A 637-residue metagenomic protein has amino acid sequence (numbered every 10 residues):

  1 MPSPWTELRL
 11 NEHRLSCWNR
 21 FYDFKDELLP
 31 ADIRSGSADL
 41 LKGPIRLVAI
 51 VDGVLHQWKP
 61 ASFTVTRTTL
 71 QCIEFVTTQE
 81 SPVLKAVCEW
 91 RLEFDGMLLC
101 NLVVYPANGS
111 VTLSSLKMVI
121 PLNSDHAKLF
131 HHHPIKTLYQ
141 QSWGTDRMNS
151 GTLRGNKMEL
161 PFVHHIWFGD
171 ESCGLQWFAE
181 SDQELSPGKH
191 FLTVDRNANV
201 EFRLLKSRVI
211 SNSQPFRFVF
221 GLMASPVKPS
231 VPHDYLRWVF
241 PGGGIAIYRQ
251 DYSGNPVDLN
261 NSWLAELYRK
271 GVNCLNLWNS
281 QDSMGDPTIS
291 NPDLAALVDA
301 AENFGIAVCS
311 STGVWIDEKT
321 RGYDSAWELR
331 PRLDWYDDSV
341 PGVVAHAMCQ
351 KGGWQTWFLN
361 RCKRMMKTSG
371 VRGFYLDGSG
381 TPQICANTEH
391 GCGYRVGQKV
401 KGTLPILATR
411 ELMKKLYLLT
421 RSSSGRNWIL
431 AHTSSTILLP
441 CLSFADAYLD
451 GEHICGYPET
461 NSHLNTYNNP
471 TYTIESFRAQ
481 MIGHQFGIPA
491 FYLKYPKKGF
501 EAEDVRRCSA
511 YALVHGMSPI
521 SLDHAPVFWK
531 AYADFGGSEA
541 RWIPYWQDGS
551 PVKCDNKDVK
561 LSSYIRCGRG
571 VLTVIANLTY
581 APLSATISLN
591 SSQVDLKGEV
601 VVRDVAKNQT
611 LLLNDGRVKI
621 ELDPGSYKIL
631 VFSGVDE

Functional and structural regions predicted by a protein language model:
M1-P4, L99-S186, G598-K607: Polysaccharide-binding surfaces and accessory modules of carbohydrate-active proteins
P2-P82, E89, S124-S150: Acidic-aromatic substrate-binding/catalytic surfaces of carbohydrate-active enzymes
N11-R20, F24-L55, E80, L160-L259 (+1 more regions): Beta-strand-rich recognition/accessory modules
Y22, V257-Q281, T368-S369: Catalytic domains of carbohydrate-active enzymes, especially glycoside hydrolases
V227-K228, N614-E637: C-terminal beta-strand-rich structural cap/linker in extracellular carbohydrate-active enzymes
P256, L294, D299, A307-S369: Active-site-adjacent "subsite" loops/lids of carbohydrate-active enzymes
N276, S283, P287, R321-G353 (+1 more regions): Aromatic- and acidic-residue-enriched carbohydrate-binding clefts of CAZyme catalytic domains
P405-G598: Active-site-proximal substrate-binding groove within the catalytic cores of carbohydrate-active enzymes
